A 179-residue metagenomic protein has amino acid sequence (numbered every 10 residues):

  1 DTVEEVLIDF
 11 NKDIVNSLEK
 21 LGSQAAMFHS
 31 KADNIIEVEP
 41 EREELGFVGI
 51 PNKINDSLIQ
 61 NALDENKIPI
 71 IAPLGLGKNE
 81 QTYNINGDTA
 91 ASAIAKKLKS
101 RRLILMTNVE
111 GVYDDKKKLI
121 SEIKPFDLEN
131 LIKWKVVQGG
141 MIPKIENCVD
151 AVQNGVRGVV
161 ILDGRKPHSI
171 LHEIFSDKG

Functional and structural regions predicted by a protein language model:
D1-G179: C-terminal catalytic "cap/lid" subdomain
